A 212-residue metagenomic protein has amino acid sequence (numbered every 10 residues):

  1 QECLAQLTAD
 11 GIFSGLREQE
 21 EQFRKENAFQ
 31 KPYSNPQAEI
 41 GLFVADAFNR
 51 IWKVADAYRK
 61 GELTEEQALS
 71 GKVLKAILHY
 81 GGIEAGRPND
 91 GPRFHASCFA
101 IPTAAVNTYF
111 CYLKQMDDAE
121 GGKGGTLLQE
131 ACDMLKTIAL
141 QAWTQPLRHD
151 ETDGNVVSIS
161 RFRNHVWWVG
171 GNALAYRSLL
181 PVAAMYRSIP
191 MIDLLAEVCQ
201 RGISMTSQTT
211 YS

Functional and structural regions predicted by a protein language model:
L4-S212: Aromatic-lined, polymer-binding surfaces characteristic of secreted/periplasmic polysaccharide-degrading enzymes
